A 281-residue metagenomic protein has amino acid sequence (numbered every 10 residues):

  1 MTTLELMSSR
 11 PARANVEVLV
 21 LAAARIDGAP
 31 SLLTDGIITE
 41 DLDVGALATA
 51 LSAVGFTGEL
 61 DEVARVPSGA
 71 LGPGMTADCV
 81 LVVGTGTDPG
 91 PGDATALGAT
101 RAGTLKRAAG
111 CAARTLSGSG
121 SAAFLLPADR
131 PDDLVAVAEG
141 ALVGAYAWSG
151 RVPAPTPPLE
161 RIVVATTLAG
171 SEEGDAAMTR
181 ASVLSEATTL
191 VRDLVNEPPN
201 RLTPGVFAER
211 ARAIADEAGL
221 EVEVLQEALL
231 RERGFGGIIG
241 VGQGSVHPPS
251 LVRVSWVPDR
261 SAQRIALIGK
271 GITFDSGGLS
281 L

Functional and structural regions predicted by a protein language model:
M1-G271, S276-G277: Short amphipathic alpha-helical segment within the helicase RecA-like ATPase core that mediates nucleic-acid
